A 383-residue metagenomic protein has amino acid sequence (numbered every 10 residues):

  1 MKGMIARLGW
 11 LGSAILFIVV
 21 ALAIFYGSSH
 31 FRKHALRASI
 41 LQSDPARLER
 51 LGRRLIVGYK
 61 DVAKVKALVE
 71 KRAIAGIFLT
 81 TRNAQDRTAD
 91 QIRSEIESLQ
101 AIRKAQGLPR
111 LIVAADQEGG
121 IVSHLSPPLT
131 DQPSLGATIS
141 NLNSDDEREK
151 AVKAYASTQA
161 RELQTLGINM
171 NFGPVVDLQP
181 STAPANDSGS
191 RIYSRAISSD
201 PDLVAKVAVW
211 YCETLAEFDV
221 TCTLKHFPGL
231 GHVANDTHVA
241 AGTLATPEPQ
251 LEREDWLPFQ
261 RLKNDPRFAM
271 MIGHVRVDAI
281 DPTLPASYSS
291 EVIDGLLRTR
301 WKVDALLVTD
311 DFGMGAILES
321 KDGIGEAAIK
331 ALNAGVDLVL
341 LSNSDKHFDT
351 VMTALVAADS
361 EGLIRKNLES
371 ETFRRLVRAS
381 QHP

Functional and structural regions predicted by a protein language model:
G3-D131, S342: N-terminal hydrophobic targeting/anchoring segments and the immediately downstream early-domain regions of hydrolases
R47, T88-S98, L203-N367: Second-shell residues forming the walls of enzyme active-site clefts
R53-V62, G136-V152, A240-E254, G313-D322: Active-site mouth loops of central-metabolism enzymes
R53-Y59, A75-L79, L111-Q117, M170-P174 (+4 more regions): Hydrophobic faces of well-ordered beta-strands that scaffold small-molecule active sites in alpha/beta enzyme cores
Y59-E70, V152-A160, W256-P258, G323-A328: Short, acidic/polar
D61-A63, N83-D86, Q117-V122, M170 (+5 more regions): Solvent-exposed loop/turn segments at secondary-structure junctions within structured extracellular/periplasmic domains
Q91-S94, N143-T158, D202-A205, E252: Glycine-rich anion/phosphate-binding loops
Q100-Q132, Y155-T182, V204-P228: Glycine-rich, aromatic-flanked loop segments that form ligand/cofactor-binding clefts across common enzyme folds
